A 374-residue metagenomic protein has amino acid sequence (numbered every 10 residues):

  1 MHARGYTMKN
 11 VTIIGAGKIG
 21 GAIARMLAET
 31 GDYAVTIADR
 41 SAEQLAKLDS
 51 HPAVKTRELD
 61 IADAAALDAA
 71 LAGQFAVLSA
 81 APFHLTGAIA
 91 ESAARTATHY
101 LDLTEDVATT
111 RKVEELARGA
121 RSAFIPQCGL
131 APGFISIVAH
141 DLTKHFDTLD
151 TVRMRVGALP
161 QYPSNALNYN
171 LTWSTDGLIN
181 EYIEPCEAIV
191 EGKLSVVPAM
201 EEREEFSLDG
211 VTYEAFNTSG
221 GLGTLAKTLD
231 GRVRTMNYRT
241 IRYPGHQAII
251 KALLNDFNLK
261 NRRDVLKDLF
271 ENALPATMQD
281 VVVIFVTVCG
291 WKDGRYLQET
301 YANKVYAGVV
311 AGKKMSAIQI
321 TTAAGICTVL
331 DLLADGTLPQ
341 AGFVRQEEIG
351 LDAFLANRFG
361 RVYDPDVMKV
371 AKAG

Functional and structural regions predicted by a protein language model:
A3, H145-G374: C-terminal catalytic/substrate-binding lobe primarily of soluble NAD(P)-dependent oxidoreductases
V11-G15: Conserved N-terminal Rossmann-fold NAD(P)-binding element of oxidoreductases
G20-G21: N-terminal Rossmann-fold NAD(P) dinucleotide-binding loop
S41-Q44: Helix N-cap at the beta1-alpha1 junction of Rossmann-like dinucleotide-binding domains, i.e., the first residues
H51-D63: Rossmann-fold cofactor-recognition segment
I61-G73: Conserved Rossmann-fold cofactor-binding substructure of NAD(P)-dependent oxidoreductases
A76-S92, D106-T110: Beta-loop-alpha module in the N-terminal Rossmann-like domain of NAD(P)-dependent dehydrogenases, especially those
L103-P126: Rossmann-fold NAD(P)-binding glycine/threonine-rich loop
